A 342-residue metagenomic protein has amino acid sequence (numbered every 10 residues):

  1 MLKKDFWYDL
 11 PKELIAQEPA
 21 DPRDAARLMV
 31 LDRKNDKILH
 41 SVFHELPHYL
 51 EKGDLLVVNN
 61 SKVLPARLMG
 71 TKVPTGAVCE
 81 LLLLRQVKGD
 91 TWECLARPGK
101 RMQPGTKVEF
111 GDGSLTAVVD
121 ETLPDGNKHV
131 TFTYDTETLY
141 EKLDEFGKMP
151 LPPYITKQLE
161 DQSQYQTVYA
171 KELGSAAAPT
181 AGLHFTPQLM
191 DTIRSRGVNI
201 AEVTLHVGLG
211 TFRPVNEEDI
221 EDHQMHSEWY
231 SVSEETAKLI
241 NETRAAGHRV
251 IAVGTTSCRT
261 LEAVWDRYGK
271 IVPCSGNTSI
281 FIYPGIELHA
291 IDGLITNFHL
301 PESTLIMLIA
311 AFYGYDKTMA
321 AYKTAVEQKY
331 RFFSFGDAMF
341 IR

Functional and structural regions predicted by a protein language model:
M1-R342: Surface-exposed, charge/polar-rich loops and edge strands
